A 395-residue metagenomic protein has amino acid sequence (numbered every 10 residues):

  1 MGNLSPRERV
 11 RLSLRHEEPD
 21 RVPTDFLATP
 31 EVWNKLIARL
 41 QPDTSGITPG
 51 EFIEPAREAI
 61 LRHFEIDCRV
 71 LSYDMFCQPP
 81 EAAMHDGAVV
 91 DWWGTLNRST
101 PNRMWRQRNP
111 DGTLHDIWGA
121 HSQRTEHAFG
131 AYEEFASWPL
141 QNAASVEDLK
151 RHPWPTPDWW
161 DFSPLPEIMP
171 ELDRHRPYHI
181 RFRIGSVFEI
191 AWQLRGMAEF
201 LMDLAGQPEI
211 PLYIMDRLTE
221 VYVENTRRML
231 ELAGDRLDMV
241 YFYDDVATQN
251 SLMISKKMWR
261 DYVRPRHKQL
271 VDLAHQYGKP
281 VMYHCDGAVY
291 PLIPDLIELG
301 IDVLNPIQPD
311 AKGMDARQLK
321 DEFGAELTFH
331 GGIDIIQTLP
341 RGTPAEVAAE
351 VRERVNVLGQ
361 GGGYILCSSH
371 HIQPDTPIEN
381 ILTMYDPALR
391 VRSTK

Functional and structural regions predicted by a protein language model:
M1-K395: Catalytic cores of TIM-barrel enzymes
